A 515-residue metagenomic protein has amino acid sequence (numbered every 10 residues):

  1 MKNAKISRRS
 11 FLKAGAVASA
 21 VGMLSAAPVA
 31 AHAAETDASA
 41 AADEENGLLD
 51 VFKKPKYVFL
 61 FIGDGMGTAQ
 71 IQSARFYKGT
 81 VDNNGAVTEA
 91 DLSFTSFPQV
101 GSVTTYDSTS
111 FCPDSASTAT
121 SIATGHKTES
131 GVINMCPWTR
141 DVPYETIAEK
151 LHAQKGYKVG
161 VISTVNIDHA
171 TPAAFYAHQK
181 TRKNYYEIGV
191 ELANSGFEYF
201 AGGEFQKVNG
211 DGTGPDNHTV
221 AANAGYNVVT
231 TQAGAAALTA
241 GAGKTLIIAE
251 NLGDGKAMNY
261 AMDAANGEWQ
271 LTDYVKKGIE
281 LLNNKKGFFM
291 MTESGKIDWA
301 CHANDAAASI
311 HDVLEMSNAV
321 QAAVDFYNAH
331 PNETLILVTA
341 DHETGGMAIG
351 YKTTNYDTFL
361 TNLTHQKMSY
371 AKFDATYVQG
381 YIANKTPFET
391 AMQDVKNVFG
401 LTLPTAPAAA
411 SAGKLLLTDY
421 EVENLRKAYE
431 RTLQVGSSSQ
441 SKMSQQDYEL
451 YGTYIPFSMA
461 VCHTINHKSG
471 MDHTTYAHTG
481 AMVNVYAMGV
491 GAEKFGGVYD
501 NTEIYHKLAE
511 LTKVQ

Functional and structural regions predicted by a protein language model:
M1-S10, A14-A34: N-terminal secretory signal peptides
V17, T68, T124-T128: Short helix-loop boundary/capping segments at the starts of domains
A26-K56: C-terminal segment of N-terminal export signals and the immediately downstream linker at the start of the mature
K53-Q70, R75, T139-Q154: Active-site-adjacent structural elements in enzyme catalytic domains
K56-Y57, M66-I71, F76-T120, H169-Q515: A post-motif C-terminal structural segment
L60-F61, V161, V338: Structural beta-sheet core signal
S110, D114-W138: A glycine- and small-residue-enriched flexible loop/hinge segment at structural boundaries
K127-V190: Extracytoplasmic mature domains of secreted/periplasmic and thylakoid-lumen proteins
